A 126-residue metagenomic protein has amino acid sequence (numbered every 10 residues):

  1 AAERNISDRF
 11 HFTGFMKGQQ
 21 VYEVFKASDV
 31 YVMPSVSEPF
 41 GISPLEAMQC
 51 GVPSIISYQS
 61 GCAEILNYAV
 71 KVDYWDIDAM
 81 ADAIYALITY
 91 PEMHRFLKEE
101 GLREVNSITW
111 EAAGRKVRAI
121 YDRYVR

Functional and structural regions predicted by a protein language model:
A1-M16: Nucleotide-activated donor-binding/catalytic signature segment of Leloir-type glycosyltransferases, i.e., the conserved
F15-M16, E23-S28: Short alpha-helical donor nucleotide-sugar binding micro-motif in glycosyltransferases
V36: Aromatic "clamp/platform" in nucleotide-sugar-dependent glycosyltransferases that forms part of the donor/acceptor
G41-P44, C62: Short glycine/serine-rich donor-binding loops of glycosyltransferases
P53-I56: Short hydrophobic beta-strand element within catalytic cores of glycosyltransferases and related nucleotide-activated
A69-D78, A86-P91: Conserved acidic donor-binding segment of nucleotide-sugar-dependent glycosyltransferases
E92-R123: A charged, aromatic-enriched C-terminal amphipathic alpha-helix characteristic of glycosyltransferases across folds
